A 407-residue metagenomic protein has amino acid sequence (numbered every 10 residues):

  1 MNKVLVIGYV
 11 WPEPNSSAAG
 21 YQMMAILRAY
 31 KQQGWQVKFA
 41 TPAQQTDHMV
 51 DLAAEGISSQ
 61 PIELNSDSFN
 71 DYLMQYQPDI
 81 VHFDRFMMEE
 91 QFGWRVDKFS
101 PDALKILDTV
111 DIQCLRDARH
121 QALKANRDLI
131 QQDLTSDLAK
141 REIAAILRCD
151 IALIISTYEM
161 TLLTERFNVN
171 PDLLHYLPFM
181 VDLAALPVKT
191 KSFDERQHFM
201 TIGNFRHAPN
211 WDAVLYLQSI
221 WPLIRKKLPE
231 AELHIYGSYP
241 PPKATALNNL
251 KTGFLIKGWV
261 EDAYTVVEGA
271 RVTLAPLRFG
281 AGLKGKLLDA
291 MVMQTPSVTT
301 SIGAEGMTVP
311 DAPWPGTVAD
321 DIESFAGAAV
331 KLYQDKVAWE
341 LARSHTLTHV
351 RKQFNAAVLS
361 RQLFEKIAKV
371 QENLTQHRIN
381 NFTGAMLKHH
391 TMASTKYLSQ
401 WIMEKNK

Functional and structural regions predicted by a protein language model:
M1-M49: N-terminal subdomain of nucleotide-sugar transferases
E13, D102-S136: Acceptor-binding helix/loop patch of EC 2.4 sugar-transfer enzymes, predominantly nucleotide-sugar-dependent
M24, E165, V169, H175-A263 (+1 more regions): Conserved catalytic-core segment of nucleotide-activated headgroup transferases in glycan assembly
P78, D150, V267-G282, T295: Acidic donor-binding loop of glycosyltransferase active sites
Q91-F92, A139-P171, A244: A short, active-site helix/loop in glycosyltransferases that binds the activated sugar's phosphate group
K286-D289, P296-T300: Short hydrophobic beta-strand element within catalytic cores of glycosyltransferases and related nucleotide-activated
P315-E323, K331-K336: Conserved acidic donor-binding segment of nucleotide-sugar-dependent glycosyltransferases
H345-K407: C-terminal amphipathic helix plus adjacent low-complexity, charged tail appended to glycosyltransferase catalytic
